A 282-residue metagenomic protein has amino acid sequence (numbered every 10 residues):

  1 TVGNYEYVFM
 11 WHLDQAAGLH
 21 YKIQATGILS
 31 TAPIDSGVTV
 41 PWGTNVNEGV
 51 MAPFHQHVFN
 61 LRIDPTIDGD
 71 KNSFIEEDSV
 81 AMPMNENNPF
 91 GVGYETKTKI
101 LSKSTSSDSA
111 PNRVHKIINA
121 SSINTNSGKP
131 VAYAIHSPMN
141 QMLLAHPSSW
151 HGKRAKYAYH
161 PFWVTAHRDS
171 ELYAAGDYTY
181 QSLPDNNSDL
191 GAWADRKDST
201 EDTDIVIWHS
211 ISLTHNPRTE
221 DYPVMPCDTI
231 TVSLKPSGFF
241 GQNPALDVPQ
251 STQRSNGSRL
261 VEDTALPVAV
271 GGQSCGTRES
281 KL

Functional and structural regions predicted by a protein language model:
T1-G18, Q24, I28-L282: Extended effector regions of multi-domain proteins
